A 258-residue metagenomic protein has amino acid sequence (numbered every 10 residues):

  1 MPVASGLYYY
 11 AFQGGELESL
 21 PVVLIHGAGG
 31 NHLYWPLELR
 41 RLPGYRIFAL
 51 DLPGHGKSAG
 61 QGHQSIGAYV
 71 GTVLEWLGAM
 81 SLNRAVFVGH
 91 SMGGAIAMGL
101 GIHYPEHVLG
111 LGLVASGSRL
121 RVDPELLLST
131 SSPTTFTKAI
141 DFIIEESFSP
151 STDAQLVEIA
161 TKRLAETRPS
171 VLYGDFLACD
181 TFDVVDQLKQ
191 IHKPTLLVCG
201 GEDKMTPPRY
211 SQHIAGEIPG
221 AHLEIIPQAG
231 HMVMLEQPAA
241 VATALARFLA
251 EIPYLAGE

Functional and structural regions predicted by a protein language model:
Y8-A59: Conserved HGGG/HGGXW glycine-rich cap/lid loop of the alpha/beta-hydrolase fold
A68-A85: Conserved acidic catalytic loop of the alpha/beta-hydrolase fold
G89, G93, A97: Gly/Ala-rich beta-loop-alpha elbow adjacent to hydrolase catalytic centers
M98-H103, H107-K138: Flexible "cap/lid" loop of the alpha/beta hydrolase fold
R121-V122, L127, T134-Q190: Conserved alpha/beta-hydrolase catalytic His-Asp/Glu region
I191, L197-C199, D203: Short beta-strand/loop motif that positions the catalytic acidic residue of the alpha/beta-hydrolase fold
A215-H231: Catalytic histidine neighborhood in serine/cysteine hydrolases with alpha/beta-hydrolase-type architecture
A229-P238, A242: Catalytic histidine-centered segment of alpha/beta-hydrolase-like enzymes
